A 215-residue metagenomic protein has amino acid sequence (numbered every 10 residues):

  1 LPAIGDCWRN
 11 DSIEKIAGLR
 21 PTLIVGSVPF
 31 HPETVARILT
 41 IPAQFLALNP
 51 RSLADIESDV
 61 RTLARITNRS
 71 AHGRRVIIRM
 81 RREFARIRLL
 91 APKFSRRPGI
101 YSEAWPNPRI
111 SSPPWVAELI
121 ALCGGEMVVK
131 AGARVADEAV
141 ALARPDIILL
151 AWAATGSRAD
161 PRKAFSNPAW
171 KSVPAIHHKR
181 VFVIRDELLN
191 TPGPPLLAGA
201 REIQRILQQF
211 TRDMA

Functional and structural regions predicted by a protein language model:
L1-T34, V128, G156, R162 (+1 more regions): A short, structured surface patch at a secondary-structure boundary
C7, S27, E103, A151 (+1 more regions): Conserved residues at the C-terminal ends of beta-strands
W8, P108, S112-R134: Alpha-helical, coiled-coil/dimerization segments enriched in small aliphatic residues
I13-A17, V35, A117, D137-A141: Short hydrophobic/charged patches on amphipathic alpha-helices used for structural packing and interfaces
T22-L23, P32-A104, P108, V129-A136 (+3 more regions): Extracytoplasmic substrate-binding proteins
H31-T40, I147-F165: A ligand-binding cleft/hinge motif common to bilobed small-molecule-binding domains
A36-R37, A91-P92, A117-L119, S172-P174: Short secondary-structure boundary/capping segments
A164-R180: Short beta-strand->loop
